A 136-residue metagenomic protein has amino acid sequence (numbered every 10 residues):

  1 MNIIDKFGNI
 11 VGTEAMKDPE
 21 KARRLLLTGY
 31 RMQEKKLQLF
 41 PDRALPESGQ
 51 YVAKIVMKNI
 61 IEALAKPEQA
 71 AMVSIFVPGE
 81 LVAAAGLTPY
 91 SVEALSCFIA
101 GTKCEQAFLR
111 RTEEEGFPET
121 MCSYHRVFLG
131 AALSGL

Functional and structural regions predicted by a protein language model:
M1-L136: An N-terminal assembly and electron-transfer interface module characteristic of large anaerobic redox and radical
